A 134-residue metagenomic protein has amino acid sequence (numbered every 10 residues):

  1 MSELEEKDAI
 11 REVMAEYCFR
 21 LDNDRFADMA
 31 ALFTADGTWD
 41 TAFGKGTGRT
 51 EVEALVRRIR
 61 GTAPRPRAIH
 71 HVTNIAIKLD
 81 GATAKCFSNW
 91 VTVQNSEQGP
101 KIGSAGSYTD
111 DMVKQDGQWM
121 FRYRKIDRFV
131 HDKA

Functional and structural regions predicted by a protein language model:
M1-A31: Short, low-complexity N-terminal intrinsically disordered segments enriched in polar/charged residues
C18, T62-R65, E97: Short helix-to-loop capping/linker segments positioned immediately adjacent to catalytic or ligand/cofactor-binding
F26-V91: A solvent-exposed, acidic/Ser-Thr-rich amphipathic alpha-helical stretch
F43-G44, E97-K101: Short, solvent-exposed loop/turn segments at secondary-structure boundaries
A63, G99-K101, V113: Short aromatic-glycine motifs in intrinsically disordered, low-complexity regions
H70-V72, G103-Y108: Short, surface-exposed coil-to-beta transition loops
K85, A105-K133: Short beta-strand edge/turn micro-motifs at domain boundaries
T92-Q94, R128: Beta-strand elements of well-folded, non-transmembrane domains
